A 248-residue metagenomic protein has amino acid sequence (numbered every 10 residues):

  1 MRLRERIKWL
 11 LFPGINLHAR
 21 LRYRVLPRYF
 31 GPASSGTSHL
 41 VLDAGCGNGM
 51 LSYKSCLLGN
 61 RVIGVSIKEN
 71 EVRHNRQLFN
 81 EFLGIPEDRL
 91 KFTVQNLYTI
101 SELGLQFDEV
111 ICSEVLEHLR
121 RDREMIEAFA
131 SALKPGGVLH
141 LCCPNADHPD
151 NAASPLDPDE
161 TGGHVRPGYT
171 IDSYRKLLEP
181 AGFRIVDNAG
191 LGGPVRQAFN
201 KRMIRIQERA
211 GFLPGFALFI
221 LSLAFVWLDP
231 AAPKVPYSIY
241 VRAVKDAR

Functional and structural regions predicted by a protein language model:
M1-L105, E109-S113, R123-I126, P167 (+4 more regions): Conserved N-terminal segment of class I S-adenosyl-L-methionine
I7-K8, S154-G162, R202-Q207: Short glycine/proline- and charge-enriched loop/turn segments that cap or connect secondary-structure elements
E114-H118: A short His-aromatic
L119-E124, N151: Short N-terminal helix/helix-N-cap motif within the alpha/beta-hydrolase-1
E124-V138: A short glycine-rich, Lys/Arg-flanked "PGG" loop and its adjoining helix->strand segment in the class I
C142-V165, K176: Short, glycine-/aromatic-enriched active-site segment of Class I SAM-dependent methyltransferases
R166-A181: Short alpha-helix
V186-F219, Y237-S238: Conserved catalytic loop of SAM-dependent methyltransferase domains
